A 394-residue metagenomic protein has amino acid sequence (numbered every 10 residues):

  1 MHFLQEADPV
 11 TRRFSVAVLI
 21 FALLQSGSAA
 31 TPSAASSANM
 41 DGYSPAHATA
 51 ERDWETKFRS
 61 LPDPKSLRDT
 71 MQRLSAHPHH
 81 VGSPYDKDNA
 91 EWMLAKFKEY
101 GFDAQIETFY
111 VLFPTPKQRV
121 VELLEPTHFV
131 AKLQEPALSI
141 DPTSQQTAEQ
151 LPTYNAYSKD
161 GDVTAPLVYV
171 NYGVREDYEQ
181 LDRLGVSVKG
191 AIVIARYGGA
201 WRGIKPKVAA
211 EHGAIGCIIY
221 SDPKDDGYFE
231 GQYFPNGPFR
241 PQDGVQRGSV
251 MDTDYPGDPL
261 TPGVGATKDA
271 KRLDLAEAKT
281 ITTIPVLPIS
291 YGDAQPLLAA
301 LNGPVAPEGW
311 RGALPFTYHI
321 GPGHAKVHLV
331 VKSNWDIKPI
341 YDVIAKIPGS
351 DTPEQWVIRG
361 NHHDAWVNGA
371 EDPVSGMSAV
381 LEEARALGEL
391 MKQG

Functional and structural regions predicted by a protein language model:
M1-A17: Bacterial N-terminal signal peptides that target proteins for export
S15-S26: Bacterial N-terminal signal peptides
A34-T49, D53, Q72-S187, I192 (+2 more regions): Noncatalytic luminal/extracellular "stalk/propeptide" segments of secretory-pathway proteins
H47, D63-H77, V81-Y85, K96-G101 (+11 more regions): Catalytic-core environment of secreted peptidases
Q145-Q180, P256-E371, E382-R385, E389-Q393: Soluble metallo-hydrolase cores and metallopeptidase-like ectodomains found primarily in the secretory/periplasmic
G173-R175, G198-W201: Short beta->alpha connector loops
A210-E211: Non-catalytic positions within long, well-ordered alpha-helices that form the structural scaffold/packing of enzyme
E230-K268: A post-motif C-terminal structural segment
